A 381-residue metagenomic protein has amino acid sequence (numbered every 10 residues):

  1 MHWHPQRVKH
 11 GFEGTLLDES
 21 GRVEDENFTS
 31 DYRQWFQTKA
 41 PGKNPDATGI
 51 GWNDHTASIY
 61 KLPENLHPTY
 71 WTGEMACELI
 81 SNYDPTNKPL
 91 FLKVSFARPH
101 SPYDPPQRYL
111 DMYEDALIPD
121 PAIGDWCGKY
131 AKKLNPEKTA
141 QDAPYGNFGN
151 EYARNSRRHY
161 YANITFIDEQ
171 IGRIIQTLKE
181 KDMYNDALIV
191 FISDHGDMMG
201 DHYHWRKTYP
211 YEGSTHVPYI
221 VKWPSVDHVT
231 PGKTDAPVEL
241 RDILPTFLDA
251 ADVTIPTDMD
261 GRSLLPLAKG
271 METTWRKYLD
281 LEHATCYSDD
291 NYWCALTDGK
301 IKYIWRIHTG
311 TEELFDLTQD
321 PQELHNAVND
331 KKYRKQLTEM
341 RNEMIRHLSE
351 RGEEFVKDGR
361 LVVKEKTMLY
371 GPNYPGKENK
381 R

Functional and structural regions predicted by a protein language model:
M1-P63: Catalytic-site neighborhoods of secreted/periplasmic enzymes that process anionic sulfate/phosphate groups
P5-Q6, S58-K61, N65-E74, L90 (+5 more regions): Polar, surface-exposed loop/tail segments that function as active-site lids or cofactor/substrate-recognition elements
R33-Q34, K43, E212-T215, L281-N329 (+2 more regions): C-terminal, low-complexity/hydrophilic appendages and adjacent surface loops of extracellular/periplasmic anionic
N65, K129-Y130, R154-T165, Y209-V217 (+4 more regions): A short beta-strand-to-alpha-helix junction
Y70-D84, D120, Y145-A187, A250: A long, amphipathic alpha-helix that forms part of the scaffold/cap immediately adjacent to metal-dependent active
E78-G124, A140-N155, M198: Active-site His/acidic residue clusters
P102-P105, Q176-T230, E239: Histidine-centered active-site microenvironments of extracellular/periplasmic hydrolases and transferases
P144-N155, A327-R381: Long, internal low-complexity/basic segments
